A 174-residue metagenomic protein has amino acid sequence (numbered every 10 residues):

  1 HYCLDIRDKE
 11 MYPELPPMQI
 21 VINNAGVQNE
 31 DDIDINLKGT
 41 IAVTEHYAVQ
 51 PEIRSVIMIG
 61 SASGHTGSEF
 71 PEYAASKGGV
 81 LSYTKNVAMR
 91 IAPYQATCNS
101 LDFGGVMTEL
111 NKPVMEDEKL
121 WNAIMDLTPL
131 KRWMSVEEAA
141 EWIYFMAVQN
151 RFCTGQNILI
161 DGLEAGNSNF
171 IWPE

Functional and structural regions predicted by a protein language model:
N24-Q28, L163: Conserved NAD(P)H cofactor-binding loop of Rossmann-fold oxidoreductase domains
S55-G79, T84-P93, G105-V106: Catalytic loop of short-chain dehydrogenase/reductase
A92, T97, C153-Q156: Short, small/polar-rich loop/turn modules that mediate ligand/substrate recognition or access, typified
D102-P113: Short, flexible catalytic-loop segment of classical short-chain dehydrogenase/reductase
E118-E137: Catalytic Tyr-x(3-8)-Lys segment
R132-I160: C-terminal substrate-recognition "lid" of short-chain dehydrogenase/reductases
T154-E174: Short C-terminal tail/terminal secondary-structure segment of NAD(P)H-dependent dehydrogenase/reductase domains
